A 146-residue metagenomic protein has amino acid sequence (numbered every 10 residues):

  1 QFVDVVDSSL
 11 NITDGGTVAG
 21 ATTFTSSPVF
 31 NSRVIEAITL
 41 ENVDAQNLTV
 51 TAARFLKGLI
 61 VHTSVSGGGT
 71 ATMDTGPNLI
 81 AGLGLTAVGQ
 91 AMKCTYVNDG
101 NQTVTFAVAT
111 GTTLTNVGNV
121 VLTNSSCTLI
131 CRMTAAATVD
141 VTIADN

Functional and structural regions predicted by a protein language model:
Q1-R33: Register-specific beta-strand positions within repetitive beta-rich fiber domains
T22-T110, N119, T123-S125, I130-N146: Exposed extracellular interaction/assembly regions and N-terminal maturation sites
T113-T115: A conserved acidic, glycine/proline-rich C-terminal tail/linker
